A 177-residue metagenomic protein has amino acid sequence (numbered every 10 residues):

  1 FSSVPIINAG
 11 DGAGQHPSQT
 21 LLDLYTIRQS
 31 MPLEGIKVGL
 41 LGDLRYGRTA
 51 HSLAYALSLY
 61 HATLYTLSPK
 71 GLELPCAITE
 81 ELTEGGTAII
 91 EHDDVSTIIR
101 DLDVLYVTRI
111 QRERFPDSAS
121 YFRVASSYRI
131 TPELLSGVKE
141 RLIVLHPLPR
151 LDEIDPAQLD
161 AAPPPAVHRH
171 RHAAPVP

Functional and structural regions predicted by a protein language model:
F1-R28, L151-I154: Phosphate/diphosphate ligand-binding glycine-rich loop within oxidoreductases
P5, T63, R141-I143: Proline-centered loop/turn at the N-terminus of a beta-strand
I6-A9, H16, L40, E91 (+2 more regions): General beta-strand structural signal in soluble alpha/beta enzymes
G10-G14, P69-G71, R169-A174: Short, acidic/turn-prone active-site loops that include or flank metal/cofactor- and phosphate-binding residues
Q15-L21, P75-A77, P175-P177: Short, charged, surface-exposed secondary-structure boundary motifs
Q29-V107: Glycine-rich phosphate/diphosphate-binding loop of Rossmann-like nucleotide-binding domains
L82-L159, P164: Rossmann-like adenosine-cofactor binding region
Q158-P177: C-terminal helix-to-coil terminal segments
